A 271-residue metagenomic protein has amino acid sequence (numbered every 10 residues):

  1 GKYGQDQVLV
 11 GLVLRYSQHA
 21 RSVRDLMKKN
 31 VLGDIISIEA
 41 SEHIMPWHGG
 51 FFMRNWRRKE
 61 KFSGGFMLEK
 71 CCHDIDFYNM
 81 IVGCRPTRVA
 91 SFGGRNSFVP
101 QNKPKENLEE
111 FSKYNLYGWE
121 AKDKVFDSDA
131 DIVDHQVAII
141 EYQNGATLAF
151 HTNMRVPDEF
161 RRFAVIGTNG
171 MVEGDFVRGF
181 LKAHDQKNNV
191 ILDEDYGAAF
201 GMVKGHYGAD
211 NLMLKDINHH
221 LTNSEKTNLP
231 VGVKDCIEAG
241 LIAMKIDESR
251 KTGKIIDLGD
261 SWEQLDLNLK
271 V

Functional and structural regions predicted by a protein language model:
K2-V10, L14-D127, G253: Predominantly a Rossmann-like dinucleotide-binding segment in NAD(P)-dependent oxidoreductases
G4-V10, R15-Q18, S22, S41-P46 (+8 more regions): Catalytic cores of eukaryotic secretory-pathway lumenal/extracellular enzymes that build and remodel glycoconjugates
R15, P157, E238: Glycine-/small-residue-rich active-site loops that bind phosphorylated ligands and cofactors
Q18, H73, V133, N228-V231 (+1 more regions): Short, conserved clusters of charged catalytic residues that mark active-site and nucleotide-handling motifs
R24, I75-N79, I139, L214 (+2 more regions): Non-transmembrane alpha-helical segments in soluble domains of secreted/periplasmic/extracellular proteins
F62-L68, K124-D127, A199-H206, E225-V233: Active-site rim elements
G93-G94, P100, S112-L212: NAD(P)-dinucleotide binding in Rossmann-like oxidoreductases
Q143, E173, R178, D216-V271: C-terminal helix-rich "cap/oligomerization" subdomain common to oxidoreductases
